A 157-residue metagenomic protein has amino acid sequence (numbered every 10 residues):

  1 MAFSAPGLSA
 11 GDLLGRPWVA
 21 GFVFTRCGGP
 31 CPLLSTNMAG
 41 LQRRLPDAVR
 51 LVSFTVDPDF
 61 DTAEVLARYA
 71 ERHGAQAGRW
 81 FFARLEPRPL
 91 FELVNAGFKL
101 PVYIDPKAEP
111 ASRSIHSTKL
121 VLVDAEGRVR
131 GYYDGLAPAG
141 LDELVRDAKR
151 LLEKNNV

Functional and structural regions predicted by a protein language model:
A2, W80-E92, H116-L120, D147: Periplasmic c-type cytochrome electron-transfer domains
F3-P6, A125: Short, ordered coil/turn segments that flank beta-strands lining enzyme active or ligand-binding pockets
S9-G40, L51: Short active-site neighborhood of thiol/selenol oxidoreductases, capturing the structured segment around
L13-P17, P46-V49, D61, I115-T118: Extracytoplasmic
P17, V23, C31, Q42-L45 (+4 more regions): Sec/Tat-exported extracytoplasmic proteins
G21, L51-T55, K119-L122: Soluble periplasmic/extracytoplasmic beta-strand elements of cell-envelope proteins
S35-L93: Structural microenvironment flanking redox-active thiols in thiol-disulfide oxidoreductases
P106-V157: Thiol-/selenol-based redox modules, centered on thioredoxin-like and closely related oxidoreductase domains
